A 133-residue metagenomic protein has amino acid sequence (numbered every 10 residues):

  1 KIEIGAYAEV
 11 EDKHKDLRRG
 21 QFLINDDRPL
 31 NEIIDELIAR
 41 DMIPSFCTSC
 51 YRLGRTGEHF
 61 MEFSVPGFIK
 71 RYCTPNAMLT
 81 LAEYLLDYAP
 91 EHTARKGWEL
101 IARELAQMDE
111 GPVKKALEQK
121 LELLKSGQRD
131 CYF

Functional and structural regions predicted by a protein language model:
K1-F133: Auxiliary Fe-S-binding modules of radical SAM enzymes
